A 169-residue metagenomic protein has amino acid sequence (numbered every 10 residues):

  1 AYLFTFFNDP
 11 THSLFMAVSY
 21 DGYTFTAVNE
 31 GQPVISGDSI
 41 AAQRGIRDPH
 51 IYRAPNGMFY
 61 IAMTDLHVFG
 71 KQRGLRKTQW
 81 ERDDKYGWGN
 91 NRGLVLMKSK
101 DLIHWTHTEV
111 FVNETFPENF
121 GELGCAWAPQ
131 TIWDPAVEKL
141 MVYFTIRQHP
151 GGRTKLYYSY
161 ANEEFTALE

Functional and structural regions predicted by a protein language model:
A1-A126, I132-E169: Beta-rich carbohydrate-recognition and catalytic domains
